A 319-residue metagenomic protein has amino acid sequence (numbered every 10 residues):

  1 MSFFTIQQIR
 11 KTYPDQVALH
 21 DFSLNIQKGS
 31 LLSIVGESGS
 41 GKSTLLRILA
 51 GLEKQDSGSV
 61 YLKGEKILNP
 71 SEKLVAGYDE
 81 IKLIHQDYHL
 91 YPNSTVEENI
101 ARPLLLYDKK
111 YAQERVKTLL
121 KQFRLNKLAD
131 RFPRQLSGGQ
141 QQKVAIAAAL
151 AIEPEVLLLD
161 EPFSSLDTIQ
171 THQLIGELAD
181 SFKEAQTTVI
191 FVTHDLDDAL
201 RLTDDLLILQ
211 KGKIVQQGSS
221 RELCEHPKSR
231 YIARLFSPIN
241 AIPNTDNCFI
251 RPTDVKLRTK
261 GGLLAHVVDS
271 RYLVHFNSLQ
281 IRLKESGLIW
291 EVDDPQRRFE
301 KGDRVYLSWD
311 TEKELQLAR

Functional and structural regions predicted by a protein language model:
A50: Helix-to-loop junction immediately C-terminal to a conserved catalytic motif
I67-K82, Q86, L106, L223 (+1 more regions): ABC ATPase NBD coupling module
Y111-L128, D180: Conserved ABC ATPase "signature" region
F132-L136, Q140: Conserved ABC ATPase signature
K211-G212: Conserved ABC ATPase "signature" C-loop
Q217-G218, H226: ABC ATPase "signature
F249-R319: Non-catalytic connector elements of ABC transporters
